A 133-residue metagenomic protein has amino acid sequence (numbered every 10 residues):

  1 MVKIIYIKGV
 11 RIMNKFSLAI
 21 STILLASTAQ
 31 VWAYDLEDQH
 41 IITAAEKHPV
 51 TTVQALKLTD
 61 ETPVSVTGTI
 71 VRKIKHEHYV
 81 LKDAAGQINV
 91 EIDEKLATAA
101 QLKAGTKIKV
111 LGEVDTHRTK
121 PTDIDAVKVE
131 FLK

Functional and structural regions predicted by a protein language model:
M1-I12: Short, Lys/Arg-enriched N-terminal segments with co-localized hydrophobic residues within the first ~10-30 amino acids
I12-M13, T28: Alpha-helical architecture
N14-S21: Sec-dependent signal peptide recognition, specifically the positively charged N-region followed immediately by
F16, Q30-K133: OB-fold and OB-like single-stranded nucleic-acid-recognition modules and their adjacent interaction interfaces
S21-S27: Bacterial N-terminal signal peptides
